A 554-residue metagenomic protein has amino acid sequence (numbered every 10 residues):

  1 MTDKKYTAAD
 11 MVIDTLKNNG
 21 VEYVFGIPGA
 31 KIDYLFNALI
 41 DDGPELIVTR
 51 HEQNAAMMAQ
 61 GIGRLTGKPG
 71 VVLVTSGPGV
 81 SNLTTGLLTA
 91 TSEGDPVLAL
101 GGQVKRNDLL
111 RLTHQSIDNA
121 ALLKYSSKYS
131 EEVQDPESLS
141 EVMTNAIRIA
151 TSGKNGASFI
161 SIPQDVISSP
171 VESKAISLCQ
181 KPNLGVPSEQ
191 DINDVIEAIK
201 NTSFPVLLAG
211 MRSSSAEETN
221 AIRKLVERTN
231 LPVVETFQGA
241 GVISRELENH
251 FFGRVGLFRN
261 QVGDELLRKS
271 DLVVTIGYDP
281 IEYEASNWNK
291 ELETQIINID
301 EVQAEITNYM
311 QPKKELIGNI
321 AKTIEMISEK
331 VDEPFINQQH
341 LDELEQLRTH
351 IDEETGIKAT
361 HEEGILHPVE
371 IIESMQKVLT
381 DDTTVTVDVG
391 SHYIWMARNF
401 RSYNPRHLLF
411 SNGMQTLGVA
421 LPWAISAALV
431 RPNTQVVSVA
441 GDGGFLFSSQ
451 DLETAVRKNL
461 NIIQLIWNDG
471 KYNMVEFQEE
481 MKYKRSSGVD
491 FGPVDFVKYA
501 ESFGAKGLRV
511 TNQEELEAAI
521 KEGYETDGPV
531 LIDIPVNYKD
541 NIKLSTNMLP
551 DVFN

Functional and structural regions predicted by a protein language model:
T2-E333, V378-D381, N461-Q464, A500: N-terminal alpha/beta PP-like core and its mobile active-site loop of ThDP/TPP-dependent enzymes
T2-K4, E137, A175, L292-Y393 (+3 more regions): Phosphate/pyrophosphate-binding active-site segments
A9-I13, N19, A30, L35-F36 (+3 more regions): Active-site diphosphate/adenylate-binding microenvironment
Q60, A121, R223, E373 (+3 more regions): Active-site phosphate/pyrophosphate- and oxyanion-stabilizing loops and adjacent acidic/basic residues in soluble
G63, A150, V226, Q376 (+3 more regions): N-terminal cationic-hydrophobic initiation segments that often serve targeting/anchoring roles
L109-Q115, F258, T307-Y309, E315-I317 (+2 more regions): Thiamine diphosphate
L207, V233, K313, M375 (+3 more regions): Conserved hydrophobic/aromatic pocket- or pore-lining residues that grip, position, or stack substrates in active sites
E282-A285, E293, I327-E333, H340-I351 (+4 more regions): Hydrophobic, well-ordered secondary-structure segments that either form specific early membrane-associated helices used
